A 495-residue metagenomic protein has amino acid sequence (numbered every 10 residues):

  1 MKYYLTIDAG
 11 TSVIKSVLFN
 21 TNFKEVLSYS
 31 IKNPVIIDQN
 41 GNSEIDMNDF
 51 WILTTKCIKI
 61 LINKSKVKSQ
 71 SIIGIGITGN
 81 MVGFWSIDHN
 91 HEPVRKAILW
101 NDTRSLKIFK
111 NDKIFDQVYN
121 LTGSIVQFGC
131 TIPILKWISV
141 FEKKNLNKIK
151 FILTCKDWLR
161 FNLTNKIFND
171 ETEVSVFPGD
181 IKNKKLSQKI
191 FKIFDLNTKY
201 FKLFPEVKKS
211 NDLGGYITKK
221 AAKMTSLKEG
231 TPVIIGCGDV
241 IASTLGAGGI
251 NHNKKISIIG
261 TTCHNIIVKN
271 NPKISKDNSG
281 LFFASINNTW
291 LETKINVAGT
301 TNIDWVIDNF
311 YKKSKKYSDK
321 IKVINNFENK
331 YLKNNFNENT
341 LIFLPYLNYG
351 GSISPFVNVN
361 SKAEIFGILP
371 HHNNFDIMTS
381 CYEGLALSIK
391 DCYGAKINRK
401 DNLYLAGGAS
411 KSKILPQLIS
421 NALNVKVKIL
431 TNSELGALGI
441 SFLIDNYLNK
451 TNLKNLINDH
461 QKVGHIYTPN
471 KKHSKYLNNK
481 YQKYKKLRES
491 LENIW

Functional and structural regions predicted by a protein language model:
M1-K96, N120, K148, K223 (+5 more regions): N-terminal glycine/serine-rich phosphate-binding loop of ATP-dependent small-molecule kinases, especially carbohydrate
A9-T11, Y119-G238, L344-N348: Gly/Ser/Thr-rich active-site cleft segment
V13, V207-I217, C237, T261-C263 (+2 more regions): Glycine-rich phosphate-binding loops at beta-strand->alpha-helix junctions
T54-I73, E142-L146, Q188-Y200, T225 (+1 more regions): Phosphate/pyrophosphate-binding loops at sites that engage ATP/ADP/AMP, CoA/4′-phosphopantetheine, polyphosphate
F84-H89, P93-F109, I149, L153-S187 (+5 more regions): Glycine-rich phosphate-binding loop of actin/hexokinase-like ATP-binding domains
A242-G246, N296-V297, I303-D308, Y349 (+5 more regions): Glycine-rich phosphate-binding/hydrolytic loop that grips phosphoryl groups
N309-S318, Y447-W495: Acidic, glycine/GT-rich loop-and beta-edge segments that sit at the periphery of enzyme/chaperone cores
F336-N432: Activation-segment/catalytic-loop signature of the eukaryotic protein kinase fold
